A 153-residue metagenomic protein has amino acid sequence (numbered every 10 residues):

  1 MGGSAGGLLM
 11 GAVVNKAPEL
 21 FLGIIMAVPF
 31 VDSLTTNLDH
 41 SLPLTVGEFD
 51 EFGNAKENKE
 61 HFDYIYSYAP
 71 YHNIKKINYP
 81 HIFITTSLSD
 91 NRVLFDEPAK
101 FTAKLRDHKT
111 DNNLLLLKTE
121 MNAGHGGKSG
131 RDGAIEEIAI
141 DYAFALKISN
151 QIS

Functional and structural regions predicted by a protein language model:
M1-S153: Active-site-proximal cap/loop segments of hydrolase catalytic domains
